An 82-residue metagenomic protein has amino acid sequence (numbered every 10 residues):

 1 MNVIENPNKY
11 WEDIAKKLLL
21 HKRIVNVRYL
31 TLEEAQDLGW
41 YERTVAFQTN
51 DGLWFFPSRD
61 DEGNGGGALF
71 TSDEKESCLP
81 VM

Functional and structural regions predicted by a protein language model:
M1-M82: Surface-exposed, interaction-prone regions used to assemble/regulate multi-protein complexes
